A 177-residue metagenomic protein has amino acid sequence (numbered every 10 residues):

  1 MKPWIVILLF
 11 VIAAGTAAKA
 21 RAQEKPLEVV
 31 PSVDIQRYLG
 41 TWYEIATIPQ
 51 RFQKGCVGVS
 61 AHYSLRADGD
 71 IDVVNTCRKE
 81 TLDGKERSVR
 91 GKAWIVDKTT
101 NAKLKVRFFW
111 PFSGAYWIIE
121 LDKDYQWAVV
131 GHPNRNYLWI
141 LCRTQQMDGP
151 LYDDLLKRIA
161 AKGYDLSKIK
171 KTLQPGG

Functional and structural regions predicted by a protein language model:
M1-I5: Positively charged n-region of N-terminal signal peptides that target proteins for export
V6-G15: Bacterial N-terminal signal peptides
G15-G177: A beta-rich soluble binding module of mature secreted/lumenal proteins
